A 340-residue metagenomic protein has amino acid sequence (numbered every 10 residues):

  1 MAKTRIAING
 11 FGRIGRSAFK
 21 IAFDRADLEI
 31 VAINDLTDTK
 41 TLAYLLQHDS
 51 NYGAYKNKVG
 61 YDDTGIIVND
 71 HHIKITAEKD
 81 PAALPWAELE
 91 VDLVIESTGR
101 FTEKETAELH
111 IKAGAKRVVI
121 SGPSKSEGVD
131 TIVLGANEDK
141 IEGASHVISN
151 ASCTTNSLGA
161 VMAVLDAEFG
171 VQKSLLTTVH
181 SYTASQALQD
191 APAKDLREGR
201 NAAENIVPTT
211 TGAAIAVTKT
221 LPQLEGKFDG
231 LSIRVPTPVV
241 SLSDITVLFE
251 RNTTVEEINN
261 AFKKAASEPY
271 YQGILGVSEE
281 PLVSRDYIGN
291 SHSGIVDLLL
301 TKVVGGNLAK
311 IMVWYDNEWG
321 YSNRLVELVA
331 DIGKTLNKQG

Functional and structural regions predicted by a protein language model:
A2-G199, E327, T335-Q339: N-terminal Rossmann-like NAD(P) cofactor-binding subdomain of oxidoreductases, focused on the glycine-rich
S17, I21, Y44, L109 (+6 more regions): Alpha-helical scaffold segments in soluble metabolic enzymes
T98, F169, L221-P222, F249 (+1 more regions): A broad structural signal for alpha-helix termini and local helix breaks/kinks
K140-E142, E198, P236-S241, V303-G306: Short, flexible turn/loop "capping" segments at secondary-structure junctions
A144-S145, N201-A203, V240-D244, L308-K310: Short, solvent-exposed beta-strand edge segments and adjacent coil->beta transition regions
A151-S152, I206-P208, Y315: Hydrophobic alpha-helical scaffolding
A167-P238: Acidic, glycine-rich segments within the central catalytic cores of soluble metabolic enzymes that bind/position
G230, L242, T246-G340: C-terminal active-site/capping subdomain that shapes the small-molecule cofactor and substrate pocket of enzyme
